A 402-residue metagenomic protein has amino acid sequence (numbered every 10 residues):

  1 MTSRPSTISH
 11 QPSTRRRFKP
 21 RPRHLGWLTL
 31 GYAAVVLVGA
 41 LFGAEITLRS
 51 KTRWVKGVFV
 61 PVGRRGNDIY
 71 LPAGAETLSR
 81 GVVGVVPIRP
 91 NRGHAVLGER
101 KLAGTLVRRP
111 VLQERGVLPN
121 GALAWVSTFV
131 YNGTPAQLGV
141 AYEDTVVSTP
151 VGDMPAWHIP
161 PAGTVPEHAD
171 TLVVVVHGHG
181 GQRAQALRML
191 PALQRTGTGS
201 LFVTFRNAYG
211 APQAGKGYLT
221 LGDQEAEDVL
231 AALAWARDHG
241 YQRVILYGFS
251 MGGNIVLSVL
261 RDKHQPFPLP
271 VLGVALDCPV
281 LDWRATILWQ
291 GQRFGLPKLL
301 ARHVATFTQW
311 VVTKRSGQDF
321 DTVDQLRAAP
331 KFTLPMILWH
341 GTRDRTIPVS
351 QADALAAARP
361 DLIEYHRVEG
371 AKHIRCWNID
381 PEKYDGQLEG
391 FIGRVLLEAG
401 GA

Functional and structural regions predicted by a protein language model:
M1-Q137: N-terminal targeting or regulatory segments adjacent to alpha/beta-hydrolase or S9 domains
R115-G163, H168: N-terminal cap/lid segment of alpha/beta-hydrolase-fold proteins
L193-Q213: Conserved alpha/beta-hydrolase
Y218-H239: Alpha/beta-hydrolase active-site loop
R261-D319: Hydrolase active-site cap/lid region
K331-T333, L338-H340, D344: Short beta-strand/loop motif that positions the catalytic acidic residue of the alpha/beta-hydrolase fold
T342-I347, I374-R375: Acidic catalytic loop of the alpha/beta-hydrolase fold
A371-D385: Catalytic histidine-centered segment of alpha/beta-hydrolase-like enzymes
